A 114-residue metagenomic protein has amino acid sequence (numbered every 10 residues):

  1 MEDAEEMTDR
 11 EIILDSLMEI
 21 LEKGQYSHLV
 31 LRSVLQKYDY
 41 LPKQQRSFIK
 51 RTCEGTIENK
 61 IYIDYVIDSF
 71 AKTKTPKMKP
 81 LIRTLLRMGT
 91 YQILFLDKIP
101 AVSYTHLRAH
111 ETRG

Functional and structural regions predicted by a protein language model:
D3-L29: Long, amphipathic alpha-helical "stalk/connector" segments that mediate intersubunit docking and mechanical coupling
D9, Q45, I82, A101-Y104: Hydrophobic (often cysteine-bearing) scaffold residues that line and stabilize catalytic clefts of nucleotide/cofactor
I13, I49, R108: Residue-level signal for inorganic ion chemistry
Q25-S27, K98-Y104: Short acidic alpha-helix initiation/capping motifs at coil-to-helix transition points, especially at protein N-termini
S33, K37-D97: Conserved AdoMet
T105-G114: Conserved small/polar residues in nucleotide/adenosyl-binding loops
